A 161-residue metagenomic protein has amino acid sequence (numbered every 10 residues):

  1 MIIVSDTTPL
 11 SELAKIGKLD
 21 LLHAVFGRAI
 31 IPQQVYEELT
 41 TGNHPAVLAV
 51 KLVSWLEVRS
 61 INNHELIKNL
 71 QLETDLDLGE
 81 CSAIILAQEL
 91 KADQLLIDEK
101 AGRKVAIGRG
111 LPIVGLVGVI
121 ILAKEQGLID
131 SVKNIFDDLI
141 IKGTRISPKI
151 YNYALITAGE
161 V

Functional and structural regions predicted by a protein language model:
M1-Q94, K100, R109-L111, I121 (+3 more regions): Active-site-proximal, substrate-binding regions of enzyme catalytic domains and RNA-binding/basic surfaces
L21, V114, K142-T144: A short hydrophobic/aromatic micro-motif that marks alpha-helical segments and, especially, helix-coil
H44, E125-V161: Long, charged alpha-helical interface segments
L116-G118, K124-Q126: Long, charge-dense
